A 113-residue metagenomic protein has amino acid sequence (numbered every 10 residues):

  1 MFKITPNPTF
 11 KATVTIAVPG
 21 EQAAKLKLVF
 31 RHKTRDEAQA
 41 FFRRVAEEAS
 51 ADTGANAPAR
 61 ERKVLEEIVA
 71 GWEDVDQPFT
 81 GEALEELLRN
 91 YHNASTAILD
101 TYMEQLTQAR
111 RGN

Functional and structural regions predicted by a protein language model:
M1-A49, N113: Short, charged/polar N-terminal "headpieces" of proteins
K27, A40, N56-P58, L106-T107: General helical secondary-structure elements
R35-A38, R62, G81: Alpha-helix initiation and N-capping motif
V45-D52, G71, A83-L87: Charged, low-complexity surface segments at secondary-structure and domain boundaries
G54, R60-K63: Viral virion structural and adsorption modules
V64-G81: Mid-chain, well-packed structural core segment of small domains
D76-N113: C-terminal charged interaction modules
